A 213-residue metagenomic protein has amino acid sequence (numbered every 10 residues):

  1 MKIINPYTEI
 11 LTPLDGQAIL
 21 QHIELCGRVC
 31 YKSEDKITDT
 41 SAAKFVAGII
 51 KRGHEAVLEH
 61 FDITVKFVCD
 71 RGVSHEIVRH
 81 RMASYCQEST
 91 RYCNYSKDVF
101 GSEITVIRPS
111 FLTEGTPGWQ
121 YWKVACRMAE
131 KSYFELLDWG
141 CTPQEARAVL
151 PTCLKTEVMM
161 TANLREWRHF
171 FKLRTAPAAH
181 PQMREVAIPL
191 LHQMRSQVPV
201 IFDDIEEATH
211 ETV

Functional and structural regions predicted by a protein language model:
M1-V213: Family-specific signature for flavin-dependent thymidylate synthase
